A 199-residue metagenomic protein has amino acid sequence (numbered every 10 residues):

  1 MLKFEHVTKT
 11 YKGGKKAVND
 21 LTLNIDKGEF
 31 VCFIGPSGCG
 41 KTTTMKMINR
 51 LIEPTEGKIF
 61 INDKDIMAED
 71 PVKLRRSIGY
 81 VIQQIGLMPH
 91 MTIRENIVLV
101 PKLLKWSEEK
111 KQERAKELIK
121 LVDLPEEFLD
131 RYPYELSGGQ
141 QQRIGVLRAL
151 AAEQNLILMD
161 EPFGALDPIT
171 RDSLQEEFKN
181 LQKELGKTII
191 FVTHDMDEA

Functional and structural regions predicted by a protein language model:
I34-P36: The feature captures the beta-strand-to-loop junction immediately N-terminal to the Walker
N49: Helix-to-loop junction immediately C-terminal to a conserved catalytic motif
D65-G79, L103, E109: ABC ATPase NBD coupling module
R94-K102, Q112, K116: Short helical segment in ABC ATPase nucleotide-binding domains corresponding to the A-loop/adjacent helical element
E109-E127, K179-N180: Conserved ABC ATPase "signature" region
Y132-L136, Q140-Q142: Conserved ABC ATPase signature
A151-N155: A short, proline-enriched helix->beta-strand linker immediately N-terminal to the Walker B motif in ABC-type P-loop
I157-D160: Catalytic Walker B motif of ABC-type/P-loop ATPase nucleotide-binding domains
